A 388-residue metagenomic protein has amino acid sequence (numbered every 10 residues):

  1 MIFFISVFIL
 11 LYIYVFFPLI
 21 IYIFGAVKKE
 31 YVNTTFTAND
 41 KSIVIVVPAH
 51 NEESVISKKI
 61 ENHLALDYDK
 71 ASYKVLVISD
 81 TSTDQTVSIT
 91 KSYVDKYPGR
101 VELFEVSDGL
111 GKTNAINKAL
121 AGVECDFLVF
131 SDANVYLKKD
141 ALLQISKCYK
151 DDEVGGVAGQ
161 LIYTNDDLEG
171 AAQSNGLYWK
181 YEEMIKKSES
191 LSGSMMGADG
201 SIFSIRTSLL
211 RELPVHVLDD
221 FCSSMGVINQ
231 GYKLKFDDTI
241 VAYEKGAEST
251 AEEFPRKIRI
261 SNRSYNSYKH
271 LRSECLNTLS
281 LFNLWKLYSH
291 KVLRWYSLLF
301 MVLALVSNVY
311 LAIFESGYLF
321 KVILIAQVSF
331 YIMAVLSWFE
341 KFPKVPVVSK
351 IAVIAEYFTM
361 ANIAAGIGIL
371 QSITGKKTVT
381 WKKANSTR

Functional and structural regions predicted by a protein language model:
M1-T37: N-terminal membrane-anchoring/stem segments of glycan-assembly enzymes
I23, K28, F36-T37, E244 (+1 more regions): Membrane-embedded multi-pass helical conduit in multi-pass membrane proteins, especially envelope-biosynthetic
V44, N62, S79-S88, D108-L110 (+1 more regions): A conserved acidic beta->alpha catalytic loop
E61-S72: Short, acidic, metal-binding catalytic loop of nucleotide-sugar glycosyltransferases
S72-L76, V87-G122, Q173-S174, W179-K180 (+1 more regions): Conserved donor nucleotide-binding strand/loop of the catalytic core
E105, N114-A115, A121, K139-V217 (+1 more regions): Long helical/loop segments within the catalytic core of UDP-sugar-dependent glycosyltransferases, especially the large
L128: Short aromatic/hydrophobic "clamp" motif used to bind/position activated sugar donors
Y149-Y181, V215, D219, M225-H290 (+3 more regions): Catalytic donor/gating beta->alpha subdomain of glycosyltransferases that bind UDP-sugars
